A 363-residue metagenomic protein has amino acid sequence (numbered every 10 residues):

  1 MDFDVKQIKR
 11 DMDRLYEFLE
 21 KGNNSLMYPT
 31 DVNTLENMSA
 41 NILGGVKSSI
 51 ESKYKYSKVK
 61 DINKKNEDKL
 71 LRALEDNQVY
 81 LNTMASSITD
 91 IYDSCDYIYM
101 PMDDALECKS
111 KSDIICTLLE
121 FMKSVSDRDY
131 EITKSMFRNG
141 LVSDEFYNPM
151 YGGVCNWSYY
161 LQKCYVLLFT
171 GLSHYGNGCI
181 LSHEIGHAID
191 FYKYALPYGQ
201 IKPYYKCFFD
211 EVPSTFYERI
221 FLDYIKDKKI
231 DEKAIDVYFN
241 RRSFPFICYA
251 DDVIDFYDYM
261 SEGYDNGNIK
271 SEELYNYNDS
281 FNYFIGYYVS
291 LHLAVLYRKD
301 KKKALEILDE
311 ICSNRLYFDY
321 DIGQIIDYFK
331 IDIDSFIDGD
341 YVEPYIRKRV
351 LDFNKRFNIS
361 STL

Functional and structural regions predicted by a protein language model:
T34, M38-L167, V350, N354-N358: Contiguous, non-catalytic segments that form substrate-binding/exosite surfaces or channel walls
S52-K69, S87-D90, S94, Y264-L363: C-terminal, non-catalytic "cap/extension" segments appended to globular domains
S57-K60, V125-R128, Y192-I201, F221-I235 (+1 more regions): Inter-helical turn/loop segments and adjacent helix faces that build the functional surface of alpha-helical bundle
K163-S182: Short pre-active-site segment immediately N-terminal to the catalytic Zn-binding motif
L167-L168, Y198-Y205, K270-Y275: Short beta-alpha connecting loops at secondary-structure transitions that line or flank enzyme active sites
C179-I180, F191-F216: Post-HEXXH active-site segment of zinc metalloproteases
I185, F208-D223, G286: An active-site-proximal "capping" alpha-helix that borders the catalytic cofactor pocket
R219-L293: Long, amphipathic alpha-helical stalk/connector segments used for oligomerization, subunit docking, or mechanical
